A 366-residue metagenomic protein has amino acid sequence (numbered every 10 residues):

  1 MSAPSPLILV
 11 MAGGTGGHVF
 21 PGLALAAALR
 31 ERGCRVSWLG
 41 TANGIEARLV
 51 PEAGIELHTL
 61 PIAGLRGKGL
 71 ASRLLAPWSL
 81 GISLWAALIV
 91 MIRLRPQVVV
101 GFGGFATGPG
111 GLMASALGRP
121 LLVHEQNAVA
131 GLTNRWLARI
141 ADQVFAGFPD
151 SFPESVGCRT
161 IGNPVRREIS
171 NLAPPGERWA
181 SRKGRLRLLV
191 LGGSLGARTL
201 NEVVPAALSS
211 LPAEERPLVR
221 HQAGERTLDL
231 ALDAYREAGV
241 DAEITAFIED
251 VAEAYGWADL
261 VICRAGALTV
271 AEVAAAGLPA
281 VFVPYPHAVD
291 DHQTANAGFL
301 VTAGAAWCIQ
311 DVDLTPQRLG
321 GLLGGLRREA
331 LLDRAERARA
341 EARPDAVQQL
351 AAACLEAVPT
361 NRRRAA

Functional and structural regions predicted by a protein language model:
S5-G13, R30-I82, E225-T227, Q310-V312: Conserved nucleotide-sugar phosphate-binding/catalytic loop shared by glycosyltransferases and other
H18-L29: Short amphipathic alpha-helix
R35, I45, E56, S115-P175: Active-site-proximal region of nucleotide-activated glycan assembly enzymes, centered on histidine/acidic-rich loops
G44, L49, A53, P174-V261 (+3 more regions): Donor-nucleotide binding loops and adjacent catalytic segments primarily of GT-B fold Leloir glycosyltransferases
A86-V100, T107-L122, R135-I140: Glycosyltransferases and closely related glycan-assembly transferases that use nucleotide-activated donors
P96-V98, G256-V270, L278-P279: Acidic donor-binding loop of glycosyltransferase active sites
L331-P344: A short, well-ordered alpha-helix in the C-terminal region of glycosyltransferases
R343-A366: C-terminal alpha-helical cap of glycosyltransferases
